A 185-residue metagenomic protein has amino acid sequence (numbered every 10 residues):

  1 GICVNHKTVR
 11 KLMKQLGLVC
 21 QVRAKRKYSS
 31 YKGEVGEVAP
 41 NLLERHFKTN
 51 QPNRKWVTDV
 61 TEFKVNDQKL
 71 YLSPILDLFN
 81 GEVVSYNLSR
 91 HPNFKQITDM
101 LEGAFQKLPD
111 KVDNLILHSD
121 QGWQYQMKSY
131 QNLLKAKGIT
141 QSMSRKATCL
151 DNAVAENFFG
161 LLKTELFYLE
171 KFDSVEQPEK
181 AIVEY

Functional and structural regions predicted by a protein language model:
G1-Y185: Charged DNA-binding/catalytic regions of mobile-element recombinases
